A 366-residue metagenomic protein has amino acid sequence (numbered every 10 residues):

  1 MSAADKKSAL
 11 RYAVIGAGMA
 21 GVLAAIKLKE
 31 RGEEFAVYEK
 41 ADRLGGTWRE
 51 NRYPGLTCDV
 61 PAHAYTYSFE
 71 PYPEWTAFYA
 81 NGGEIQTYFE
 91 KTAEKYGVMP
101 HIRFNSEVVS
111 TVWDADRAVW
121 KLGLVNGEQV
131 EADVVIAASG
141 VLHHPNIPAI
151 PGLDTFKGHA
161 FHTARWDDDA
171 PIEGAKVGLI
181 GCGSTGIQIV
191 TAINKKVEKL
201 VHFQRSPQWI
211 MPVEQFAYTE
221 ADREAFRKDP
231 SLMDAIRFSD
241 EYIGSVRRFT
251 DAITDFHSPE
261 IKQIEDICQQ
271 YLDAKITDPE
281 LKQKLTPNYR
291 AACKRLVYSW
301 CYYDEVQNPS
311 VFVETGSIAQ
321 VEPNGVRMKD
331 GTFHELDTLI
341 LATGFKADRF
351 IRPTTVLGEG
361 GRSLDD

Functional and structural regions predicted by a protein language model:
D5-A9, A13-M19, A24-E30, E34-V37 (+6 more regions): Rossmann-like dinucleotide-binding core of oxidoreductases
V14, M19-M99, Q204-R205, A274-E280: Beta1-alpha1 glycine-rich phosphate/pyrophosphate-binding loop at the start of Rossmann-like nucleotide-binding domains
R49-V60, I150-D154, C301-Y303, G358-D366: FAD-binding beta-loop-beta segment adjacent to the flavin cofactor pocket
Y72-K91, R103, F256-K262, Y289-C301: Short beta-strand to alpha-helix junction loop
A77-H143, C268: Feature captures the FAD/FMN-dependent oxidoreductase FAD-binding
F104-V119, V311-K329: A conserved short coil-to-beta-strand element within the FAD-binding core of flavoproteins
T338, A342-D366: Glycine/threonine-rich phosphate-binding loop and adjacent beta-strand/alpha-helix elements that clamp
